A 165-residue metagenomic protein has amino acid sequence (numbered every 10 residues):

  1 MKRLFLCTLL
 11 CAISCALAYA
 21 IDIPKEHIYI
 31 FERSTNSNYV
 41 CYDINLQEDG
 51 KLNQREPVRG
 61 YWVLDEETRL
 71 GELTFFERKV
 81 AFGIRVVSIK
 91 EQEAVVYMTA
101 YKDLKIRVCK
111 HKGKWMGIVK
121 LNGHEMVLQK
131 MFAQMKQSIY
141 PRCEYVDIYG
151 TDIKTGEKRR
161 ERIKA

Functional and structural regions predicted by a protein language model:
M1-A16: Sec-dependent N-terminal signal peptides
L4, R33, D49, T151-I153: Generic structural motif
A18-E77, K158: N-terminal export/targeting and maturation segments
H27-I30, D43-N45, V63, S88 (+4 more regions): Ser/Thr- (and often Asn-) enriched beta-sheet segments in non-cytosolic proteins
I28-R33, I84-V86, A133-Q137: Short amphipathic beta-strand and strand-loop transition segments with alternating hydrophobic
N38, F76-I84, I89-E93, Y140 (+1 more regions): Amphipathic, non-transmembrane alpha-helical stretches in extra-cytosolic proteins
E56-E125: Mature extracytoplasmic domains of secretory-pathway proteins
D103-A165: Extracytoplasmic electrostatic interaction patches
